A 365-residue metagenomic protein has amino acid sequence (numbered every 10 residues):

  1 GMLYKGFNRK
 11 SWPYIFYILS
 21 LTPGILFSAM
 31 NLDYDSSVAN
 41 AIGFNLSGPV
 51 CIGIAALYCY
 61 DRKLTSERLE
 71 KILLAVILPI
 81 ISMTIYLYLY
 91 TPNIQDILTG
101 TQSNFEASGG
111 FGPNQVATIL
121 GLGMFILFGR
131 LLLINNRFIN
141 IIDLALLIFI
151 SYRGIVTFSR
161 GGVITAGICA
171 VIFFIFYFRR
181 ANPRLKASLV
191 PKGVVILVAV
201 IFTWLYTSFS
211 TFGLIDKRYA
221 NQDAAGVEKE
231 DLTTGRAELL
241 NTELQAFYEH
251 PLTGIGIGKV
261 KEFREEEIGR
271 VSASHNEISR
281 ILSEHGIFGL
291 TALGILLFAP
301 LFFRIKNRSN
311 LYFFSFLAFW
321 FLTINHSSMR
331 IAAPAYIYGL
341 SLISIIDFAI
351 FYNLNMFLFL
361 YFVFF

Functional and structural regions predicted by a protein language model:
G1, N40-A55, N114-R130, L147 (+5 more regions): Hydrophobic core segments of transmembrane alpha-helices in multi-pass, intramembrane catalytic enzymes
G1-L26, L64-K71, L132-I141, L185-P191 (+2 more regions): Transmembrane signal-anchor hairpin modules in multi-pass inner-membrane enzymes, especially those that act on
S11, F178-R179, E284-W320, V363: Hydrophobic transmembrane alpha-helices and their immediate junctions
W12-L26, D35-C59, K71-I77, I81: Aromatic-anchored transmembrane helix interface
R68-I97, F111-R180, F303, L317 (+1 more regions): Alpha-helical transmembrane segments of multi-pass inner-membrane proteins
Y88-T91, Y177-G226, L244-E249: A membrane-periplasm/extracellular boundary helix in multi-pass inner-membrane enzymes that assemble envelope glycans
I97-L98, S103, A107-G109, A224-H285: Long extracytoplasmic/lumenal interhelical loops at the membrane interface of multi-pass membrane proteins
F313-L322, S328-F365: Transmembrane alpha-helices of multi-pass inner-membrane enzymes
